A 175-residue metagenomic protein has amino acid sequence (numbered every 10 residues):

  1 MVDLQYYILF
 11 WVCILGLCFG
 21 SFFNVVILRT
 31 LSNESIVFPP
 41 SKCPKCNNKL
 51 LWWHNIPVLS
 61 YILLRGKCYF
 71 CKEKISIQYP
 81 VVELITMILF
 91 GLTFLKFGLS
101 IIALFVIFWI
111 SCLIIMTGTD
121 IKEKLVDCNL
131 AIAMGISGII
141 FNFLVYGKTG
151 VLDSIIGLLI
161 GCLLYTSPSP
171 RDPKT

Functional and structural regions predicted by a protein language model:
D3-F22, V26-R29, W52-L164: Extended interfacial segments that mediate partner engagement and assembly in macromolecular machines
V37-S41, L63-G66: Flanking scaffold residues of small Cys/His-coordinated metal-binding clusters
C43-C46, C68: Short cysteine-rich clusters marking metal-coordination/redox-active sites
Y165-T175: Single conserved hydrophobic/aromatic residue that forms the stacking wall/gate of nucleotide- or nucleobase-binding
